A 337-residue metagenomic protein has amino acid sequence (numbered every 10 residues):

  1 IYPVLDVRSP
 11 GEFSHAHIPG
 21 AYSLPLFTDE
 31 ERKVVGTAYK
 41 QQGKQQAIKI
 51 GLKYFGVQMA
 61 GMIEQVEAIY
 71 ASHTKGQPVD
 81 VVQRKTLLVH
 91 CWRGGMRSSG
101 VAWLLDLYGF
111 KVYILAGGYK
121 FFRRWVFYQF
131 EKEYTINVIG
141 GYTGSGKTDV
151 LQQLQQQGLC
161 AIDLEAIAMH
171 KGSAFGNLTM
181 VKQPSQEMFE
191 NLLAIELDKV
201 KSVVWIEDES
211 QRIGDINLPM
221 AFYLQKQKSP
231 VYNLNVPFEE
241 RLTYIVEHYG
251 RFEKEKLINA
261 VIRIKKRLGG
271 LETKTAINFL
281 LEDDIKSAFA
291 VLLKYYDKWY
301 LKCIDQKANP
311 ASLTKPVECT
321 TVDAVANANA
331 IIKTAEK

Functional and structural regions predicted by a protein language model:
P3-G76: Positively charged, proline/Ser/Thr-rich regional signature most characteristic of the Rhodanese/CDC25-like
L5, Y22-L24, Y113, N137 (+4 more regions): Hydrophobic/aromatic beta-strand patches that form the interior of the parallel beta-sheet core in alpha/beta enzyme
K53-G76, D80-L115: Catalytic cysteine-centered active loop of the rhodanese-like fold, especially the PTP/DSP P-loop
M96-R97, T135-Q156: Glycine-rich phosphate-binding P-loop
F110-R123, D163-A168: A short glycine-rich beta-strand->turn/loop micro-motif centered on a GG-aromatic cluster
Y128-T135: Phosphate-binding P-loop
Q157-Q225: Conserved nucleotide-sensing/catalytic segment adjacent to the nucleotide-binding pocket in NTP-handling enzymes
L224-V231, N235-K337: Conserved NTP phosphate-binding and transfer environment spanning the P-loop NTPase/kinase superfamily
